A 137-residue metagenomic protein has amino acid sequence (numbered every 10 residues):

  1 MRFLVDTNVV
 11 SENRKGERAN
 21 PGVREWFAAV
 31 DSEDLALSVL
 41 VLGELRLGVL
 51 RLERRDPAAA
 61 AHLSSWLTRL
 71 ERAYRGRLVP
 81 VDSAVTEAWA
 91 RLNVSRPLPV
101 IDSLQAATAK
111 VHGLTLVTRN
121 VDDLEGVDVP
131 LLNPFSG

Functional and structural regions predicted by a protein language model:
M1, A106, K110-G137: Acidic, PIN/NYN-like endoribonuclease modules and their adjacent C-terminal/linker elements
M1-L37, V41, R51-R69, G137: Short, well-structured N-terminal submotif of metal-dependent ribonuclease cores
D6, S38, L98-P99, N120: Histidine- and aromatic-rich ligand-binding microenvironments
V10, L42-L45, T86, L124: A generic structural signal for short hydrophobic patches within well-formed alpha-helices
E12-R14, G48, A88-W89, V127 (+1 more regions): Residues that scaffold the ATP/ADP-binding catalytic core of kinase and kinase-like folds
S32-D34, R75, G113, D128: A generic structural signal for alpha->beta connector loops
V39-L40, D82, N120, F135: Residues at the C-termini of beta-strands that transition into short coil/loop
L47-E53, A61, R72-R119: Active-site neighborhoods of divalent-metal-dependent phosphate/nucleic-acid chemistry enzymes
